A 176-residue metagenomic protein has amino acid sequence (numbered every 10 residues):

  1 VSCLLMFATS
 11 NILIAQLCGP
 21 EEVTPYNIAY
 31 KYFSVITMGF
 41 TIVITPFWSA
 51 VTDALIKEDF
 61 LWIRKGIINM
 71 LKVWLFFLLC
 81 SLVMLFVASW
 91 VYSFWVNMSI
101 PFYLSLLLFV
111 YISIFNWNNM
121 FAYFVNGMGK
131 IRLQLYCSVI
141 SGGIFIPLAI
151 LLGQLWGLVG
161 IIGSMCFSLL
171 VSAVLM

Functional and structural regions predicted by a protein language model:
L4, K31-S34, N69, I112 (+2 more regions): Residue-level recognition of pore/gate-forming positions within transmembrane alpha-helices of multi-pass
S10-N11, T24-F40: Alpha-helical transmembrane segments of polytopic membrane transporters and translocases
L17-P20, G127-M128, L155: Helix-loop interface residues and adjacent transmembrane-helix termini in multi-pass membrane transporters, primarily
P20-T24, F60-L61, M84-S113, V159: Interfacial segments at transmembrane-helix termini and the short loops linking adjacent helices
T37-E58, F124-G127: Helix-loop junctions and terminal segments of transmembrane helices in multi-pass membrane transport/translocation
F60-S81: Membrane-water interface segments that mark the loop-to-transmembrane alpha-helix transition
V110-I140: Membrane-interface junctions at transmembrane-helix termini in multi-pass inner-membrane proteins
G129-R132, V139-V174: Membrane-interface helix-loop junctions in multi-pass transport and translocation proteins
